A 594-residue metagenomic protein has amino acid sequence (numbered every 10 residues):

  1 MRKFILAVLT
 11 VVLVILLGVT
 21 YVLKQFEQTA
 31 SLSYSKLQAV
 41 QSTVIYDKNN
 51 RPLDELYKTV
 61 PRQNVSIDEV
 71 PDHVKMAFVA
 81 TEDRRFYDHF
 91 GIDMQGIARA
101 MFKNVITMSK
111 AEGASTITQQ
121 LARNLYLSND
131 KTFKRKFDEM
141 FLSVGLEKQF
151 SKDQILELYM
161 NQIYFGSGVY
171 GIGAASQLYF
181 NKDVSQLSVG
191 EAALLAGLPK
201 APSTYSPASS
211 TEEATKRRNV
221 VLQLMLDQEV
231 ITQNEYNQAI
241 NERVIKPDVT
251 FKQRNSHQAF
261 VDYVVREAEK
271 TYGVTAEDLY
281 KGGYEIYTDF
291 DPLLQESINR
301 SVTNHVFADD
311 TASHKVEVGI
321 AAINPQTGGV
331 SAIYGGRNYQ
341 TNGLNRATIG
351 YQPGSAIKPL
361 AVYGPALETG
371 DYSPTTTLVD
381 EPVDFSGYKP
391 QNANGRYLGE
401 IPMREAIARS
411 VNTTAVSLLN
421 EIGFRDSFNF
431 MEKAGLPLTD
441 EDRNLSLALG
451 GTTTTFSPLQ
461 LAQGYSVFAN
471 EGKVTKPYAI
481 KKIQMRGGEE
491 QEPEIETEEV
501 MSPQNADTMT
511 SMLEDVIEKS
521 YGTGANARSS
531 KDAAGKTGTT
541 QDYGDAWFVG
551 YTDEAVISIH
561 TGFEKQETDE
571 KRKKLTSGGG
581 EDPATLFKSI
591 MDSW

Functional and structural regions predicted by a protein language model:
M1-N299, T303, F307: Juxtamembrane regions of bacterial inner-membrane/periplasmic proteins, predominantly the peptidoglycan biogenesis
S42-L53, V70, L187, I286 (+3 more regions): A short, well-structured edge-of-sheet supersecondary motif
M76-V79, M225, I298, T327-G328 (+6 more regions): Active-site SXXK
Y87-G96, I172, T232-N234, T341 (+3 more regions): Short, well-structured active-site flanking segments
I106-K131, D371-S427, N444, R486-D515: Conserved catalytic neighborhood of penicillin-recognizing serine enzymes
T116-Q120, Q186, L194, G319-A322 (+10 more regions): Structural recognition of the beta-strand scaffold that forms the well-ordered cores of secreted hydrolase catalytic
T288-A308, A322, I333, Q340-G343 (+3 more regions): A penicillin-recognizing enzyme superfamily signal
K389-Q391, G423-Q463: Mid-domain, small-residue-enriched loop/turn segments at the edges of structured enzyme/sensor domains
